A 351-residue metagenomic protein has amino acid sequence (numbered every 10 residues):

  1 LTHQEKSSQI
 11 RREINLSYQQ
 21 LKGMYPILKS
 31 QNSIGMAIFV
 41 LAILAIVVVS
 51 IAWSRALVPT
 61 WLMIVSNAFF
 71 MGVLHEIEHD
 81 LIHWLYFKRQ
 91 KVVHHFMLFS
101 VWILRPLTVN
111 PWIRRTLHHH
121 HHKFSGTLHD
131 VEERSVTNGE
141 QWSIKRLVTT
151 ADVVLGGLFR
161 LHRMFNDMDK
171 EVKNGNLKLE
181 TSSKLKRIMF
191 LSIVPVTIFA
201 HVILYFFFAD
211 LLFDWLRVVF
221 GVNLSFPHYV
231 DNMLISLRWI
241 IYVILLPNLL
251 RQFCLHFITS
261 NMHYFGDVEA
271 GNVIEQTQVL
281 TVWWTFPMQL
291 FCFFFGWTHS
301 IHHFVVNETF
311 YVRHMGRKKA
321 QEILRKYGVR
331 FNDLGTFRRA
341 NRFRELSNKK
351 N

Functional and structural regions predicted by a protein language model:
L1-F70, I77, L104-L245, L249 (+1 more regions): Non-catalytic, topology-defining segments of multipass membrane proteins
L74-W84, R114-T127, F257-D267, F295-T309: Histidine-centered catalytic micro-motifs
I77-F96, H129-V136: Aspartate-rich (DDxxD/NDxxD/DxxxD) Mg2+/diphosphate-binding motifs and their adjoining helix-loop segments
K88-R89, V131, S260, N272 (+1 more regions): Hydrophobic alpha-helical membrane-insertion segments
F99-R105, Q276-F293, V329-N332: Cytosolic juxtamembrane regulatory segments of multi-pass membrane proteins
V109, F294-F295: A conserved catalytic-core signature of glycosyltransferases
R251-L255, H299, K318: Feature representing long, continuous alpha-helical segments
Q252-Q289: Membrane-interfacial segments at transmembrane helix termini in multi-pass membrane proteins
